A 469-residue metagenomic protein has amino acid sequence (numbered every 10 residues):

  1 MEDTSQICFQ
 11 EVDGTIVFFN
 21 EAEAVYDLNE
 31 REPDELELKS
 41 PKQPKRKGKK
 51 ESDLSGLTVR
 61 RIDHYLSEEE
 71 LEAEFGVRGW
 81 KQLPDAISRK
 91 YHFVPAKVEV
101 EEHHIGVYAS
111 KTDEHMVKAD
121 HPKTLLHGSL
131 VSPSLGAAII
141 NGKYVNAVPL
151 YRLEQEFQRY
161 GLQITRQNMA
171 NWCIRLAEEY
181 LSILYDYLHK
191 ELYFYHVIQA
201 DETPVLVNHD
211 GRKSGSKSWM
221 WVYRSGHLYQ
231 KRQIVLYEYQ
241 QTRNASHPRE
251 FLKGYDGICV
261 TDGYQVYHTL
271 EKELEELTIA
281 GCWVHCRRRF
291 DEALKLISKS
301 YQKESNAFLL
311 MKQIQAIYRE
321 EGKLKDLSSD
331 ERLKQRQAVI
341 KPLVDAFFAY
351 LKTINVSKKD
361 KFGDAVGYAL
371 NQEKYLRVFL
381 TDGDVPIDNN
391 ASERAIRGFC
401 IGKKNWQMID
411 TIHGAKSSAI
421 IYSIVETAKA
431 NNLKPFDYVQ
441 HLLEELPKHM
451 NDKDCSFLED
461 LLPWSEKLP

Functional and structural regions predicted by a protein language model:
M1-S129, A170, Q199-A200, R336: Short, flexible loop/hinge motifs at secondary-structure junctions
E51-L54, V107-A109, E114-P469: Catalytic center-proximal scaffold of phosphoryl-transfer enzymes
